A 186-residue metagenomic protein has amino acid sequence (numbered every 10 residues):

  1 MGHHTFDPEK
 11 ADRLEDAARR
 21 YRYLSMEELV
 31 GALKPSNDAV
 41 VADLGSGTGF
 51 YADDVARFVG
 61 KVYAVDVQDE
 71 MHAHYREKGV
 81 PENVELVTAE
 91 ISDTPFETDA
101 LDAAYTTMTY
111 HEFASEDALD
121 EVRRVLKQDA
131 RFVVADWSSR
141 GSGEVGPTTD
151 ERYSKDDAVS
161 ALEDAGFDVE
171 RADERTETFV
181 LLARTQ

Functional and structural regions predicted by a protein language model:
M1-D12: N-terminal, positively charged/glycine-rich alpha-helical extensions of SAM-dependent methyltransferases
K10-V30: Conserved SAM-binding loop and adjacent beta-strand
R13-A17, R131-L182: C-terminal alpha-helical "lid/dimerization" subdomain adjacent to the S-adenosyl-L-methionine
V30-S36, T94-P95: Glycine-rich helix-loop-beta junction characteristic of Rossmann-like nucleotide cofactor-binding loops
A42, G47-T94: Class I SAM-dependent methyltransferase SAM/SAH-binding core
S92-A103: A short acidic, Gly/Pro-enriched loop at the edge of an enzyme's catalytic core that lines a small-molecule cofactor
D102-E116: A short SAM/SAH-binding and catalytic strip from SAM-dependent methyltransferases
D117-R131: A short glycine-rich, Lys/Arg-flanked "PGG" loop and its adjoining helix->strand segment in the class I
